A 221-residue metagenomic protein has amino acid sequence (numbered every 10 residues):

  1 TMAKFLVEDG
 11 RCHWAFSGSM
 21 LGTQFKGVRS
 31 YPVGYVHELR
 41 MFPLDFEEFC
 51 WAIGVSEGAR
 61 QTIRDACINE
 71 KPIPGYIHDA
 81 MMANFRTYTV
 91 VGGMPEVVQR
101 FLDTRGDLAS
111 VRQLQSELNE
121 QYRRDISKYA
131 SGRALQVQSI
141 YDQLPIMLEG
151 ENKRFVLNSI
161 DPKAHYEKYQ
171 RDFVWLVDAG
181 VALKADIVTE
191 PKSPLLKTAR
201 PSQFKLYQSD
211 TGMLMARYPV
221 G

Functional and structural regions predicted by a protein language model:
M2-G22: Conserved catalytic/switch belt of AAA+ P-loop NTPases
M2-K4, G27-S30, V220: Short amphipathic alpha-helical segments
A3, F49, G92, L176 (+1 more regions): Conserved RecA-like P-loop NTPase ATPase core
F16, E38-R40, K184, Q208: Structural signal for conserved beta-strand scaffold positions within catalytic alpha/beta enzyme cores
S19, F25-E149: Interdomain motor-coupling "hinge/lid" segment immediately C-terminal to the ATP-binding subdomain of NTP-driven enzymes
V98-G221: Accessory nucleic acid-recognition modules appended to NTPase machines
